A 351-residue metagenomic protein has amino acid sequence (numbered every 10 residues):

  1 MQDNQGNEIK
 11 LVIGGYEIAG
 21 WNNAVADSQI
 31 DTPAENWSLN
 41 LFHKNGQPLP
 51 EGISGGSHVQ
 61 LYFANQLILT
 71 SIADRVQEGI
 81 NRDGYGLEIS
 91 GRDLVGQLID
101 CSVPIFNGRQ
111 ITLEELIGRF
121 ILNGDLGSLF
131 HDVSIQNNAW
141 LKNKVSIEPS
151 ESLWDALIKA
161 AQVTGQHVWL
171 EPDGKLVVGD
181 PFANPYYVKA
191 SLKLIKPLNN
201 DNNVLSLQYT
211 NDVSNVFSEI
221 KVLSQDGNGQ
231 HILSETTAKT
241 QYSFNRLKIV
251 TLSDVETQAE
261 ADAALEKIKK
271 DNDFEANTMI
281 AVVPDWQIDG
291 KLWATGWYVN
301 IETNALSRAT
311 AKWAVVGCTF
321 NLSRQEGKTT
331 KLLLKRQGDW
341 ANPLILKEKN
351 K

Functional and structural regions predicted by a protein language model:
M1-P104, Q162-G165, N199-S206: Assembly/oligomerization scaffold segments
M1-V12, I158, Q162, P172-K175 (+3 more regions): Acidic, small/polar-enriched beta strand-loop surface segments
M1-V12, K44-E78, R109-G127, D289-K312 (+1 more regions): Short, acidic/charged, Gly/Pro-enriched secondary-structure junctions
D27-S38, A263-I280: Short, basic/aromatic beta-hairpin or loop at an interaction surface
S38-L49, N277-D289: Short alpha-helix capping/helix-loop boundary micro-motifs
P48-Y62, I99-G108, L192-L194, A294-G296 (+1 more regions): Extended Gly/Ser/Thr-rich low-complexity repeat segments, especially those forming or decorating extracellular
D83-N211: Charged- and aromatic-enriched interaction segments used to assemble and dock large macromolecular complexes
G84-S102, Q325-L346: Short solvent-exposed strand/turn elements
